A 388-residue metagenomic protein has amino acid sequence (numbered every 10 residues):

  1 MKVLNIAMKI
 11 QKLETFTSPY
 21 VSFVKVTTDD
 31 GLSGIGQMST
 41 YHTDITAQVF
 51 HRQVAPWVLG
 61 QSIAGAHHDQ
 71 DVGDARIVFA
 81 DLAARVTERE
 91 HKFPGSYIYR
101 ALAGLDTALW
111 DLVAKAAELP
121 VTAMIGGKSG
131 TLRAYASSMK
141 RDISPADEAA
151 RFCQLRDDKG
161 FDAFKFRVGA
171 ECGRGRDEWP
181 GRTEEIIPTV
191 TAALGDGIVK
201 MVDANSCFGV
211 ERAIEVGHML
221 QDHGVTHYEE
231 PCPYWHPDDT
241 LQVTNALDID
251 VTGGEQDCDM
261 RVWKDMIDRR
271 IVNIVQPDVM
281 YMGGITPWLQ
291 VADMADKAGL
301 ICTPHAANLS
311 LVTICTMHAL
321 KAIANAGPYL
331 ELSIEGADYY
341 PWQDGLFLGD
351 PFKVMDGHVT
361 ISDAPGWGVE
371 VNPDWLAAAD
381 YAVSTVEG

Functional and structural regions predicted by a protein language model:
K2-I35, S39, A337-P341, G345-L346 (+1 more regions): Structured beta-strand/loop patches that form or line metal/cofactor-binding pockets in enzymes
F16-S18, S137-R141, R167-E171, D203-C207 (+5 more regions): Active-site beta-loop-alpha junctions enriched in small/polar residues
T27-A116: Metal- or metallocofactor-binding catalytic centers and their adjacent structured scaffolds across diverse enzyme
G31, V54, L105, E118 (+7 more regions): Conserved, mostly hydrophobic/aromatic
P56, I77, D81, H91 (+3 more regions): Shared catalytic-loop signature of beta/alpha-barrel
R100, D106-D142: Glycine-rich, aromatic-flanked loop segments that form ligand/cofactor-binding clefts across common enzyme folds
T131-L247: Metal-dependent enolase-superfamily TIM-barrel catalytic cores that perform enediolate-based chemistry
G336-G388: C-terminal extensions of enzymes
